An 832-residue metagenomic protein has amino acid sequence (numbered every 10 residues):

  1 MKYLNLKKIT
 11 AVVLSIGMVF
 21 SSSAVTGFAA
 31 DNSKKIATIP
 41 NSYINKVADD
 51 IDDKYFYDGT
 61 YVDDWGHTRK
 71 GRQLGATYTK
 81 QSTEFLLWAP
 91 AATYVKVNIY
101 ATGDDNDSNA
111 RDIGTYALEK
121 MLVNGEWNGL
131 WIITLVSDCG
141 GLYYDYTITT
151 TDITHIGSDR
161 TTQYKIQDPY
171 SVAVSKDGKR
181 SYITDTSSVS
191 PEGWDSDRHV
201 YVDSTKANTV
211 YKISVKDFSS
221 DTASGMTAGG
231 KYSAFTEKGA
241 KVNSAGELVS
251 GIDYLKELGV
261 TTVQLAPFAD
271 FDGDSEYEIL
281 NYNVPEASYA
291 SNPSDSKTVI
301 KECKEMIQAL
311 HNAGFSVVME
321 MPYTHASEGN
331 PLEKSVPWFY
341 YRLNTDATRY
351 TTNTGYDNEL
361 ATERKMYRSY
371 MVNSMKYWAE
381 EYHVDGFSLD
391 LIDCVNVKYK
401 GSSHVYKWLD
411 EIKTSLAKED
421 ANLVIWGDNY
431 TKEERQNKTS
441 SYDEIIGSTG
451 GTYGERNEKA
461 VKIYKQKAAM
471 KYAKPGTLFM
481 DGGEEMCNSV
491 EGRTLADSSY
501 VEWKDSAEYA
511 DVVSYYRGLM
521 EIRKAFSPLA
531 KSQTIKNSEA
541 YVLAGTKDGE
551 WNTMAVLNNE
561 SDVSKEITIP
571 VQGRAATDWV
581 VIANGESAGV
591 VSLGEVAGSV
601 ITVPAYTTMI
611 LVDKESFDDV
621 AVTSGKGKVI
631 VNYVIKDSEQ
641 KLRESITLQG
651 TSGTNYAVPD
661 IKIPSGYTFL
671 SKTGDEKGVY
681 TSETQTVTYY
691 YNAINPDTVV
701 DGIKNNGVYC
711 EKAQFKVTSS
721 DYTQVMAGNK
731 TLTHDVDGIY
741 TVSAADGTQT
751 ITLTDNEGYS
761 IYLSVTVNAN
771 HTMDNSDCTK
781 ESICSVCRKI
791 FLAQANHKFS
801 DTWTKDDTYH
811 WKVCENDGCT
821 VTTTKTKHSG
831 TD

Functional and structural regions predicted by a protein language model:
K7-T26: Sec-dependent N-terminal signal peptides of Gram-positive bacterial secreted proteins and lipoproteins
F20-T38: Sec-dependent signal peptide cleavage junction
K34-K80, S108, G125-K212, D217-A234: The feature marks proteins involved in alpha-glucan
A89, G140-L142, L593-A621: C-terminal beta-strand-rich structural cap/linker in extracellular carbohydrate-active enzymes
A110, Y116-G125, L130, P267 (+7 more regions): Active-site-proximal helices and loops of the catalytic beta/alpha 8
T205, S214-H383, L391-V424: Substrate-binding/active-site clefts of carbohydrate-active enzymes
Y464-K467, A473-G492, D497-M554, E560-V563: Glycan-recognition and catalytic regions of carbohydrate-active enzymes
V622-N695, G707-K716, D721, D737-G747 (+3 more regions): Extracellular modular ligand-binding repeats in secreted and cell-surface proteins
